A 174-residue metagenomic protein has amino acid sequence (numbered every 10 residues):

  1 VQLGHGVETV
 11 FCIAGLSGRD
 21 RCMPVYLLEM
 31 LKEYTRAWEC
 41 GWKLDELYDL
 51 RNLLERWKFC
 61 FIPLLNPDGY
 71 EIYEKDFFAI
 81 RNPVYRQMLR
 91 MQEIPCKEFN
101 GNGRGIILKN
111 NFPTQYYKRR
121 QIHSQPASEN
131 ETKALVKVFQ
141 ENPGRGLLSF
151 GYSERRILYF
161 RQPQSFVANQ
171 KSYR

Functional and structural regions predicted by a protein language model:
V1-G6: Short beta-strand-to-loop junctions in surface cap/lid or active-site-entrance loops
V7-T9, R21-A168: Active-site/substrate-binding loop(s) of hydrolase catalytic cores
F11-A14: Short hydrophobic beta-strand that contains or immediately precedes a catalytic carboxylate
L16-R19: A generic structural motif
N169-R174: A post-motif C-terminal structural segment
